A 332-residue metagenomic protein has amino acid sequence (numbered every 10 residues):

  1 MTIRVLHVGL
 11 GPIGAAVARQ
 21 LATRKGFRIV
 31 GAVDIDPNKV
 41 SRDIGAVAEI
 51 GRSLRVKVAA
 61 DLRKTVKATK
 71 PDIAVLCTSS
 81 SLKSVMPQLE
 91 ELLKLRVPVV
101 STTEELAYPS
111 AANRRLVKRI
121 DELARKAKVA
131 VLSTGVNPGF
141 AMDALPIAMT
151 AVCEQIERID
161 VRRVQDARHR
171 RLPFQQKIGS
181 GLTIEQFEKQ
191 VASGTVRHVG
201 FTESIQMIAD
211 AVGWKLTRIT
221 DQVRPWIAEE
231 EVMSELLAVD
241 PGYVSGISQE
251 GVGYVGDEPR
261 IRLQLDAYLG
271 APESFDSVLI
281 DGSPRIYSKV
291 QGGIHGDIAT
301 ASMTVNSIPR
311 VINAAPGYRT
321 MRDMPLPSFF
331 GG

Functional and structural regions predicted by a protein language model:
M1-L95: N-terminal glycine-/serine-/threonine-rich beta1-alpha1-beta2 phosphate-ribose binding loop of Rossmann-like
V8, T150-D276, I294, A301 (+1 more regions): Active-site-lining helix/loop region of Rossmann-like oxidoreductase modules
I35, S79, T103-A107, V136-N137 (+1 more regions): Short, ordered loop/turn segments at secondary-structure junctions
L95, E104-V129: Rossmann-fold NAD(P)-binding glycine/threonine-rich loop
P98-V100: A short hydrophobic/small-residue beta-strand
V117-V136, L145, I159-D160: Rossmann-fold dehydrogenase core element
F140-A151: Alpha-helical support elements that line or immediately flank enzyme active sites and cofactor-binding pockets
L269-G332: C-terminal helical cap and adjacent loop that interface with cofactors, partners, or active-site loops
